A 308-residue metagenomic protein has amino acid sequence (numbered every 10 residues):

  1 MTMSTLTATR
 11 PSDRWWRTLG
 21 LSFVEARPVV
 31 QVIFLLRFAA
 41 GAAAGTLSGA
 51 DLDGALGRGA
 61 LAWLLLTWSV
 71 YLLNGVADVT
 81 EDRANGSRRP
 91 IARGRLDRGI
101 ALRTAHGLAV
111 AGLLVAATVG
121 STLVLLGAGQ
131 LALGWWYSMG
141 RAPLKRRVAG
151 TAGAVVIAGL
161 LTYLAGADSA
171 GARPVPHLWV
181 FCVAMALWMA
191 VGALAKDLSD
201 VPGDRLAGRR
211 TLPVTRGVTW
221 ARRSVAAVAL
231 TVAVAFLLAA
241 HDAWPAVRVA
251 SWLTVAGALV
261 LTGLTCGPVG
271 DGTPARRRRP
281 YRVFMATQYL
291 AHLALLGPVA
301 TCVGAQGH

Functional and structural regions predicted by a protein language model:
M1-H308: Multi-pass alpha-helical membrane architecture of UbiA-family and related isoprenoid/lipid prenyltransferases
